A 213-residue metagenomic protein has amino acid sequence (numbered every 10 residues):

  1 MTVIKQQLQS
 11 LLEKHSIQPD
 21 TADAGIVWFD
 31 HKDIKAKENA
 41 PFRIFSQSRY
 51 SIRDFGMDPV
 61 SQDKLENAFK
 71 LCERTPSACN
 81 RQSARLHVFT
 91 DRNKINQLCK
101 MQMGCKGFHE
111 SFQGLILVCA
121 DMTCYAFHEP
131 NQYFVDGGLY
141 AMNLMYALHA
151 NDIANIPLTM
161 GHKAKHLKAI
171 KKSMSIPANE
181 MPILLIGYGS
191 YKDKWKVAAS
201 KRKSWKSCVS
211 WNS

Functional and structural regions predicted by a protein language model:
M1-S213: Acidic, surface-exposed loops and disordered segments
